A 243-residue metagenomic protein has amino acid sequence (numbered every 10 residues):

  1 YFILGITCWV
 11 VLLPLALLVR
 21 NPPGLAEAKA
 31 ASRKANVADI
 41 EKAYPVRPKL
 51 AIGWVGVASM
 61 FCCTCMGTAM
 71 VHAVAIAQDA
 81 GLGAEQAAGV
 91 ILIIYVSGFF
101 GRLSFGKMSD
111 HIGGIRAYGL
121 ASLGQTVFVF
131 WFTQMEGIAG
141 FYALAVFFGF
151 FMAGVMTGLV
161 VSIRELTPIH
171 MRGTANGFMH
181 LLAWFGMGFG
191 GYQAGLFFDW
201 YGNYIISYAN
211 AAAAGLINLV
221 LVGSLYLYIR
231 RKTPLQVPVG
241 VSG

Functional and structural regions predicted by a protein language model:
Y1, A77-Q78, M108-S109, Q193-G202: Interfacial helix-cap and linker-helix signal at transmembrane-aqueous boundaries of multi-pass secondary transporters
G5-K34, L221-Y226: C-terminal membrane-cytosol helix-exit motif in multi-pass small-molecule transporters
R20-E41, K232-G240: Flexible cytoplasmic inter-helical loops of multi-pass small-molecule transporters
P48-K107, G190: Extracytoplasmic gate region of multi-pass secondary transporters
G124-E136: C-terminal ends and interior cores of transmembrane alpha-helices in multi-pass membrane transporters/permeases
G154-P168: Intracellular juxtamembrane helix-capping segments at the cytosolic ends of symmetry-related transmembrane helices
L166-N203, N210-A211: A late C-terminal transmembrane helix in Major Facilitator Superfamily
